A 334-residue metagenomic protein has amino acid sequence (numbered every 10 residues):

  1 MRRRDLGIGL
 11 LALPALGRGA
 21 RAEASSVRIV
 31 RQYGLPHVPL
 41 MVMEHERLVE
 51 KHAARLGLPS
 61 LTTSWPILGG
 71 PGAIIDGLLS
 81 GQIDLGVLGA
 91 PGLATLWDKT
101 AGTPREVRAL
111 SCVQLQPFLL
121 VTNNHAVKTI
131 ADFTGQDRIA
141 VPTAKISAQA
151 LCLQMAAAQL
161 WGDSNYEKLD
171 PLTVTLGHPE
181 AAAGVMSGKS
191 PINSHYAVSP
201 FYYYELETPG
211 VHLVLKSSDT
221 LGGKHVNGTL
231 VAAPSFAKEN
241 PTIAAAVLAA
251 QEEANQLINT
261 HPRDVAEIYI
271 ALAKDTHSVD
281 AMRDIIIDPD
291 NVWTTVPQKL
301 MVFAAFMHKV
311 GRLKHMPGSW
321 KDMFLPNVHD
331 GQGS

Functional and structural regions predicted by a protein language model:
R4-A22: N-terminal export signals
E23-Y166, D170-T175, K189, N193-S199 (+1 more regions): Short, glycine-/small- and polar/acidic-enriched structural segments that line small-molecule recognition paths
P36, H45, I74, G89-G92 (+10 more regions): Stable alpha-helical elements in mature extracytoplasmic
L58-T63, S164-P171, A273-I285, K314-W320: Short, surface-exposed acidic
G162, P179-I270: Pocket-lining segment of extracytoplasmic ligand-binding domains
K238-K314: Secondary-structure end/capping motifs
M307-S334: Conserved C-terminal helix/tail region of periplasmic/extracytoplasmic solute-binding proteins
